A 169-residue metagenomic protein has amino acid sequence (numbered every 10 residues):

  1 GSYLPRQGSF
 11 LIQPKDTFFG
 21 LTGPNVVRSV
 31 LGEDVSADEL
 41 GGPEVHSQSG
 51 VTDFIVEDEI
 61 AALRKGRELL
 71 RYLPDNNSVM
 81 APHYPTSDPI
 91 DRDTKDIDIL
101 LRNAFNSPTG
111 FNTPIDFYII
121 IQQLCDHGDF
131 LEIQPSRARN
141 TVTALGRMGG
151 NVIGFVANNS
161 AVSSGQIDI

Functional and structural regions predicted by a protein language model:
G1-S78: Conserved catalytic cores of soluble enzyme domains, especially glycine-rich substrate-binding beta-alpha loops
D16-F18, G23-R28, G32, A37 (+5 more regions): Generic secondary-structure boundary/loop-capping signal
G23-P24, P43-G50, D91-R102, G154-N158: Short acidic (Asp/Glu) and glycine-rich catalytic loops that position anionic groups and cofactors
V26-V27, E33-D34, E68-L69, Y84 (+3 more regions): Charge-rich, low-complexity amphipathic helices in intrinsically disordered tails/linkers adjacent to domains
G32-V35, G50-E57, A104-I115, S160-I167: Short, exposed beta-strand "edge-strand" segments with a Pro/Gly-rich flavor and a Y/T-containing core
E57-I121: Terminal amphipathic helices with adjacent charged low-complexity linkers/tails
F111-I169: Non-catalytic terminal/interface segments that mediate subunit docking, oligomerization, and allosteric communication
